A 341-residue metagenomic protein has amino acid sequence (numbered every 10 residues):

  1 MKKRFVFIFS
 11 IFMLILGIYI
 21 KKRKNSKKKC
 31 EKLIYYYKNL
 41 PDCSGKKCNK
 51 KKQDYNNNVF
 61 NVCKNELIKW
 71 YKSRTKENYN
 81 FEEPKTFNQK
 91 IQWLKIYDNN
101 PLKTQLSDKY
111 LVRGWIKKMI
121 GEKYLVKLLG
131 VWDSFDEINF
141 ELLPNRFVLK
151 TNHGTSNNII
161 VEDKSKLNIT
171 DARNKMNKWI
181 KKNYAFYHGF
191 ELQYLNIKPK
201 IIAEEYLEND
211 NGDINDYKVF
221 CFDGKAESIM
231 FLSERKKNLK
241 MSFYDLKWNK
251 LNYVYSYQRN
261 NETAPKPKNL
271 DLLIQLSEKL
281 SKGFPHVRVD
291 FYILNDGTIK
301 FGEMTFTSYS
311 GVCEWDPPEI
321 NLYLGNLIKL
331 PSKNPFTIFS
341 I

Functional and structural regions predicted by a protein language model:
M1-Y97, S340: Membrane-proximal basic amphipathic "stem/tether" segments
F87-P101, V254-N261: A short, surface-exposed helix-loop junction/capping segment
Y97-N99, K103-N215, D223: Active-site nucleotide/adenylate-binding loops and adjacent lid/helix of ATP-dependent enzymes
I160-V161, N238-Y244, G311-D316: A short, polar/proline- and glycine-enriched secondary-structure boundary/capping micro-motif
D163-K164, C221-K225, R235, L294-G297: Short acidic-glycine loop/turn motifs at beta-strand connectors
Y194-K200, S242-I299: A long amphipathic alpha-helix within ATP-dependent nucleotide-binding catalytic cores
N215-L232, M241-F243, K300-T305: Beta-strand scaffold of nucleotide-dependent catalytic cores
Q275, I293, T298-I341: C-terminal active-site "lid" helix and adjoining low-complexity regulatory extension at the edge of ATP-using catalytic
